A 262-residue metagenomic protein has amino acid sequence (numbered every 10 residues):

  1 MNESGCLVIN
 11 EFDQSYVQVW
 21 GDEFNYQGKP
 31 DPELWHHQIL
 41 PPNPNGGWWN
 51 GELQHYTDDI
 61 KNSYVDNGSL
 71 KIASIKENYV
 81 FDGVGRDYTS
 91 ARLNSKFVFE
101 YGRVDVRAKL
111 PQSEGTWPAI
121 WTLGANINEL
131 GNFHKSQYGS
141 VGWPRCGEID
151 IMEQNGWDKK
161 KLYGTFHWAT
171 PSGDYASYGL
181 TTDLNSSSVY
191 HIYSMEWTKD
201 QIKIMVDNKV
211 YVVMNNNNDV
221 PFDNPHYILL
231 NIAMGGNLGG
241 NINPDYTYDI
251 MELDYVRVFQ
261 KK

Functional and structural regions predicted by a protein language model:
M1-K262: GH16 jelly-roll
